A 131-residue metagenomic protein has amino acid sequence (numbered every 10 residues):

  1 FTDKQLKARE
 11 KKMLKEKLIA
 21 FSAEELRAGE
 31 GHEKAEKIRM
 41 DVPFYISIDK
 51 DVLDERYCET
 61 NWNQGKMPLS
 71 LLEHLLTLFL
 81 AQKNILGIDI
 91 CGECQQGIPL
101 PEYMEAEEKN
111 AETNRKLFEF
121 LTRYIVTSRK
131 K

Functional and structural regions predicted by a protein language model:
F1-A8: Mid-sequence, gly/pro-rich, charge-dense loop/helix-turn segments that line enzyme active sites
A8-K131: Catalytic cores of soluble, metal-dependent hydrolases
